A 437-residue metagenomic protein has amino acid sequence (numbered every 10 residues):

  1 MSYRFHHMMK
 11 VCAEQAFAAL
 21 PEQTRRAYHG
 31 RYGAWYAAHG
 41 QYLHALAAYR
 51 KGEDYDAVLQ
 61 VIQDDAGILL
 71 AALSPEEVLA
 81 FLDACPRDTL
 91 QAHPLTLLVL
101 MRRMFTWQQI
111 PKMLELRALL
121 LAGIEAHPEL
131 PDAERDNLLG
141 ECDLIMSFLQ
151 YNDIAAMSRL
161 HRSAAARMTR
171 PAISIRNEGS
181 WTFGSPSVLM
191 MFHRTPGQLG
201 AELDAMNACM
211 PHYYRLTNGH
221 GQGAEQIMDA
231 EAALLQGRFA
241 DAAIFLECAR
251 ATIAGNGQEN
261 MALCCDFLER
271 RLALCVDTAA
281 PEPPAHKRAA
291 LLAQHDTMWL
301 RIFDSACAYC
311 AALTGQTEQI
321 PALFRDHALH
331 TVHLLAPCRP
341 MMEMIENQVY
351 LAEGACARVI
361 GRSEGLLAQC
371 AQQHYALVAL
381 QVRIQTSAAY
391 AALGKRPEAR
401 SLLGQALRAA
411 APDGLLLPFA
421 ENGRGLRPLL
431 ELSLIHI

Functional and structural regions predicted by a protein language model:
M1-Y32, Y55-D56: Short capping/hinge segments at domain boundaries that bridge a core fold to an adjacent linker or tail
H39, G52, A72, W107 (+7 more regions): Structural motif corresponding to the intra-repeat A-B loop/turn of tetratricopeptide repeats
H39-M101, F105, P418-S433: Short, well-ordered secondary-structure microsegments that present a prominent hydrophobic/aromatic side chain
Y42-L46, D54-Y55, H93, L130-G140 (+8 more regions): Alpha-solenoid helical repeat architecture
V78-A84, P111-A122, A156-T169, L199-H212 (+5 more regions): Alpha-helical repeat scaffolds
D88-C264: Internal alpha-solenoid helical repeat scaffolds
I435-I437: Conserved small/polar residues in nucleotide/adenosyl-binding loops
